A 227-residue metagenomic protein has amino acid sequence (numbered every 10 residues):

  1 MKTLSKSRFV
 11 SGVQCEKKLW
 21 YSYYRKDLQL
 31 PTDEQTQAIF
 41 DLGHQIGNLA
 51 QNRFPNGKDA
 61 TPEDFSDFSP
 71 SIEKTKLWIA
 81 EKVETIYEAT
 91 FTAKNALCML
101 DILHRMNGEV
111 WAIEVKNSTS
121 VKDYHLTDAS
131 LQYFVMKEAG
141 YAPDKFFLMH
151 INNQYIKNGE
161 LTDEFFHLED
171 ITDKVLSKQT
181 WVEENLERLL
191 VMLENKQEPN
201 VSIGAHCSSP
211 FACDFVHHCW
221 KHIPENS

Functional and structural regions predicted by a protein language model:
M1-E109, S227: Metal-dependent nuclease catalytic cores that hydrolyze phosphodiester bonds in DNA/RNA, characterized by
K2, K6, K17-K18, K26 (+13 more regions): Context-gated lysine
K6, V10, T36, F40-H44 (+3 more regions): Generic detection of long, well-ordered alpha-helical segments
A38-I39, A129-L131, T162: Short, charged/polar low-complexity linear motifs in solvent-exposed/disordered segments
F68-N158: Well-ordered mid-protein domain cores that form the structural environment of catalytic cofactors
S120-D123, V135-V216, W220-I223: Metal-dependent nuclease catalytic regions and adjoining charged, substrate-binding loops involved in nucleic-acid end
